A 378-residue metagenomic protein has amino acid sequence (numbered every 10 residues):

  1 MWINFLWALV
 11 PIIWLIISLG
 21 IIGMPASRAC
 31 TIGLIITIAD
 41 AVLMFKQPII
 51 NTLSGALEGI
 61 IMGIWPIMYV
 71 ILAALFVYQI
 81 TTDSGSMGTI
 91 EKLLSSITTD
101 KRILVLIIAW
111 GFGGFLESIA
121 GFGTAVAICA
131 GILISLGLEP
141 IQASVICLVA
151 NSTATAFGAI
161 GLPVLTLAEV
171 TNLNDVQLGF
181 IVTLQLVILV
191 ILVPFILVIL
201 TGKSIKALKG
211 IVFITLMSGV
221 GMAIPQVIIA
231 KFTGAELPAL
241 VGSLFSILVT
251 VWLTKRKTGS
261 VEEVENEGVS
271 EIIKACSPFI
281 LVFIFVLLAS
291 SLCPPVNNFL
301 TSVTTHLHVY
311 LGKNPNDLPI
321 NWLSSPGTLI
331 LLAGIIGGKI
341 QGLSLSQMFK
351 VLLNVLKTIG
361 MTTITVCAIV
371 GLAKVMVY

Functional and structural regions predicted by a protein language model:
M1-V10, G63-I67, S118-A125, Q177-L192 (+2 more regions): Structural signature of hydrophobic alpha-helical transmembrane segments
M1-W7, V190-N314: Long, contiguous bundles of hydrophobic transmembrane helices that form the permeation core of multi-pass
W7-I16, M24-K46, M68-A74, T215 (+6 more regions): Hydrophobic mid-bilayer segments of alpha-helices in multi-pass membrane transport proteins, especially secondary
I16-I17, I38-V42, G114-F115, T166-L167 (+5 more regions): Alpha-helical transmembrane segments of multipass membrane proteins
F45-L53, S86, I119, G161-V176 (+5 more regions): Transmembrane helix-loop junctions in multi-pass membrane proteins
L53-L136, G342-Y378: Membrane-embedded alpha-helical segments and adjacent helix-loop junctions characteristic of multi-pass solute
L104-K209: Hydrophobic transmembrane alpha-helices that form the pore/transport pathway of multi-pass ion and small-solute
G242, V261-Y378: Transmembrane helical segments that form the transport core of multi-pass membrane transport proteins
